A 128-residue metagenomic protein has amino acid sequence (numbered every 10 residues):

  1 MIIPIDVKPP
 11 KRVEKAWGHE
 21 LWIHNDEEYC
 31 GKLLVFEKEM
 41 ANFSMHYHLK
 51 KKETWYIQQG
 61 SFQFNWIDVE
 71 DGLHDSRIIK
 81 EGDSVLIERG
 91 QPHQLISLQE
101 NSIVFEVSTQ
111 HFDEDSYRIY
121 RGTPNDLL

Functional and structural regions predicted by a protein language model:
M1-L33, S44, R77, R121-L128: A short, N-terminal "cap"/entry segment at the start of jelly-roll beta-barrel domains of the cupin/DSBH fold
L33-K51: Conserved short histidine dyad/triad with adjacent acidic residue
F43-H46, F64-W66, L86-I87, H93-L98 (+1 more regions): Short beta-strand His + acidic residue motifs that chelate non-heme Fe in jelly-roll/DSBH and cupin folds
L49-V69: Glycine- and acidic-residue-biased ligand/ion/polar-headgroup-sensing regions
K51, E70-G72, Q110-F112: Short, surface-exposed beta-strand-loop junctions and turns on beta-sheet-rich folds
D68-R89: Short acidic-glycine-tyrosine-enriched beta hairpin
Q94-L128: Double-stranded beta-helix
